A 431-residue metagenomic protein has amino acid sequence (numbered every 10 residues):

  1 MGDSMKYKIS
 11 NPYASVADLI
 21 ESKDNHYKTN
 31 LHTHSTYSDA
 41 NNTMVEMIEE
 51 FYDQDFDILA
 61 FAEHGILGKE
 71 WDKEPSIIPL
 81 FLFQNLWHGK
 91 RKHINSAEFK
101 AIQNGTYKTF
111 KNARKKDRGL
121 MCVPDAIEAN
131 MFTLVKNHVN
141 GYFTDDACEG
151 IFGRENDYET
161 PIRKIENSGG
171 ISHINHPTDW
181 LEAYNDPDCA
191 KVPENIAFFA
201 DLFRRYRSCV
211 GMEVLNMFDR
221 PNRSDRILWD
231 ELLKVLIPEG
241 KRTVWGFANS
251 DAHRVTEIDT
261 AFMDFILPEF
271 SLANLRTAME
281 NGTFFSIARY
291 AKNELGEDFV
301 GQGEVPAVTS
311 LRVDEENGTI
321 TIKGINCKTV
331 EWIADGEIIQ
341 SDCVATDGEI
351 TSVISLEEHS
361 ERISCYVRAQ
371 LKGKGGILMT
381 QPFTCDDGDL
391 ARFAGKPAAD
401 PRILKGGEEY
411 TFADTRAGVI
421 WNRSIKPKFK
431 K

Functional and structural regions predicted by a protein language model:
G2-H26, S38, M44-I48, L236-W245 (+1 more regions): C-terminal functional module detector
Y7-N185, M217-W229, N249-A252, K374-F383: A metal-dependent hydrolase metal-coordination microenvironment
D55, R207-S208, C365, M379: Short loop/turn motifs at secondary-structure junctions
I66-K69, Q84-G89, A147-I151, W180 (+6 more regions): Short, Lys/Arg-enriched charge-dense amphipathic segments
R118, G141-D146, R207-S208, T283 (+2 more regions): Short, solvent-exposed coil/turn segments at beta-strand boundaries
G150-E155, E159-S168, I174-Y290: Long, contiguous interaction/targeting segments characteristic of exported/extracellular or secretory-pathway proteins
